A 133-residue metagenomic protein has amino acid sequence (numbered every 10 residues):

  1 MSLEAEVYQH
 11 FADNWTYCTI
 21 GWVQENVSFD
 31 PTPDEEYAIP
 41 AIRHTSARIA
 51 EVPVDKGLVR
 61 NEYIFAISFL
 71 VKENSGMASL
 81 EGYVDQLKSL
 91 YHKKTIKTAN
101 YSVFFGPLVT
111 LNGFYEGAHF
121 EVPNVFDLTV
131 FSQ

Functional and structural regions predicted by a protein language model:
M1-G57, S75-M77, G82-Y83, S89-L90 (+1 more regions): Small/polar-rich, solvent-exposed N-terminal microdomains that initiate assembly or binding
G21, K88-Q133: Acidic-leaning, charged glycine-interspersed low-complexity segments
P40-H44, E62-I67, V84-K88, F105-L108: Solvent-exposed, well-ordered amphipathic alpha-helical segments that flank/support binding or catalytic loops
V52-R60, F114-H119: Short, solvent-exposed beta-strand/turn "edge" segments of beta-rich domains on protein surfaces
V59-E73, F120-F131: Oligomerization/assembly interface segments of phage tail-like spikes and tubes
N74, A78, G113-E116: Charge-dense, low-complexity intrinsically disordered segments
